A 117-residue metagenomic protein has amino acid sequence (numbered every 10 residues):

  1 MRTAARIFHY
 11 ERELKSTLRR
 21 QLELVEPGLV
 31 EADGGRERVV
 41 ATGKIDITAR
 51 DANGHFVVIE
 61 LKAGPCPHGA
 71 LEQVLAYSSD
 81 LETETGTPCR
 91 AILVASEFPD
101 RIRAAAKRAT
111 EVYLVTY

Functional and structural regions predicted by a protein language model:
M1-Y117: Charged, terminal alpha-helix-loop-beta segments that serve as non-catalytic nucleic-acid engagement and/or assembly
